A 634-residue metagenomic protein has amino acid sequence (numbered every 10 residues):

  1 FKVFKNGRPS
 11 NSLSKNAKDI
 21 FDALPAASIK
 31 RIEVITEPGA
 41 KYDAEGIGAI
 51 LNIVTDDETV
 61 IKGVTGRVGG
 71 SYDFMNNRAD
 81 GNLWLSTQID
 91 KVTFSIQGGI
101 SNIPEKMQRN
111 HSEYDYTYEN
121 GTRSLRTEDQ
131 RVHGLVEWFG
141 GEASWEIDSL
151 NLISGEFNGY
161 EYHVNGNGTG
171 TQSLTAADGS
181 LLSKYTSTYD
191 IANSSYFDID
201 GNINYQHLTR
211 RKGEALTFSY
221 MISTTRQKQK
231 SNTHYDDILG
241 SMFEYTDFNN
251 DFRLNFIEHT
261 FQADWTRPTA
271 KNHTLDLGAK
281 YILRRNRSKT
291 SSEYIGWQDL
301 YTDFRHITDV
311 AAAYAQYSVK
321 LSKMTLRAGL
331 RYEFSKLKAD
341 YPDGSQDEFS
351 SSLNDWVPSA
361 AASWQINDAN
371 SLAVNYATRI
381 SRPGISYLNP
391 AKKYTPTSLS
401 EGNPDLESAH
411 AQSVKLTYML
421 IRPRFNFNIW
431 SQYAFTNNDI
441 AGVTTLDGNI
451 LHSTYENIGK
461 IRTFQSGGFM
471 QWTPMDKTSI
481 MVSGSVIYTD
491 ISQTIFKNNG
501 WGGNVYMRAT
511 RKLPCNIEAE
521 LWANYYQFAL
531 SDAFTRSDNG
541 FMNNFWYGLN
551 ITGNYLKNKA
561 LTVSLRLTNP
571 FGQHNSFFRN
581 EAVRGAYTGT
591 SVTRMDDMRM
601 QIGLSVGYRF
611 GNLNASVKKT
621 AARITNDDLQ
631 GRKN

Functional and structural regions predicted by a protein language model:
P9-T36: Short acidic/polar hinge/loop motifs at secondary-structure boundaries that mediate gating or recognition
D19-I20, V34, G46-V68, G81-L83: N-terminal periplasmic accessory domains that precede and gate Gram-negative outer-membrane beta-barrel machines
N52-V68, Q108, S112, L125 (+9 more regions): Surface-exposed extracellular loop regions of Gram-negative outer-membrane beta-barrel proteins
G70-N76, I89, I100-P104, G159-N165 (+14 more regions): Transmembrane beta-strands of outer-membrane beta-barrel pores
N76-Q108, N120-N167, F197-I199, H207: Transmembrane beta-barrel wall of Gram-negative outer-membrane proteins
N249, E258-Q262, I307-V310, E401-N403 (+4 more regions): Outer membrane beta-barrel strand-and-loop segments of large Gram-negative receptors, especially TonB-dependent
K336-K338, D368-S413, Y433-N449, T568-Y587: Surface-exposed extracellular loop regions of Gram-negative outer-membrane beta-barrel proteins, predominantly
G500-N634: Conserved C-terminal beta-signal and adjacent last beta-strands/turns of outer-membrane beta-barrel proteins
